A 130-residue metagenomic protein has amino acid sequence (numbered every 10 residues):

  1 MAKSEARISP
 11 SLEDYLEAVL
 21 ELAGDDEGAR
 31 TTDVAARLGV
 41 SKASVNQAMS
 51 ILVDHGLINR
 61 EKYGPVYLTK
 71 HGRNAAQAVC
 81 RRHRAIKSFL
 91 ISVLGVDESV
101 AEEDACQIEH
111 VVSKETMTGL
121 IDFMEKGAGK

Functional and structural regions predicted by a protein language model:
M1-E5: N-terminal intrinsically disordered/low-complexity leader segments
A6-V40: N-terminal helix-turn-helix DNA-binding core of bacterial DNA-binding proteins
A18-L22, A78, V93: Short amphipathic alpha-helical elements of helix-turn-helix/winged-helix folds
D25-E27, R82, V93: Helix-turn-helix/winged-helix DNA-binding modules
T31-K62, V66, K70: Canonical helix-turn-helix DNA-binding module
S41, G95-S99: Helix N-cap / loop-to-helix initiation motif
G64-H83: Basic, amphipathic "hinge/linker" alpha-helix immediately C-terminal to the N-terminal HTH DNA-binding motif
E103-K130: C-terminal regulatory/oligomerization modules of transcriptional regulators
